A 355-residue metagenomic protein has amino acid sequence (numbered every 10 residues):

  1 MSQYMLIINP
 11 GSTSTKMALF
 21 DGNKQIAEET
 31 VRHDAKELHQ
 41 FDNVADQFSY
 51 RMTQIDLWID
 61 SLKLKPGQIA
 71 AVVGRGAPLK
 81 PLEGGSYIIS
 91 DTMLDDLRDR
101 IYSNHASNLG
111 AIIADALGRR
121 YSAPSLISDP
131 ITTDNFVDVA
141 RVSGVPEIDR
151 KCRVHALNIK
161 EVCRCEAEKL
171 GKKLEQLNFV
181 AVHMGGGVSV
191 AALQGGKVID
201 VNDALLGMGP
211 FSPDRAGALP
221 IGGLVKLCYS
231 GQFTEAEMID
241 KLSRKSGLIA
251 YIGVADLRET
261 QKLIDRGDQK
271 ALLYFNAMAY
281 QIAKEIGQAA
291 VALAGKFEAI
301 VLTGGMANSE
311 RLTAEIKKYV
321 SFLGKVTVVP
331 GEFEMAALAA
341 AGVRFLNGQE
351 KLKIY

Functional and structural regions predicted by a protein language model:
M5-D46: Short glycine-rich, Thr/Ser-proximal phosphate-binding strand/loop in the N-terminal lobe of ATP-dependent enzymes
E29-G67, M93, L97-Y102: N-terminal phosphate-binding loop and adjacent alpha-helix
L57-A70, K169-K173, I286-E298: Phosphate/pyrophosphate-binding loops at sites that engage ATP/ADP/AMP, CoA/4′-phosphopantetheine, polyphosphate
I59-A106, P124, T132-S143: Short beta-strand-loop/turn "lid" adjacent to the catalytic site in phosphate-handling enzymes
N108-A116, I127, D134, V142 (+3 more regions): Glycine-rich phosphate-binding loop plus the immediately following alpha-helix
D240-G295: Adenine-nucleotide phosphate-binding core of ATP-dependent small-molecule kinases
F297-I316: Glycine-rich phosphate-binding loops at beta-strand->alpha-helix junctions
E310, A314-A340: Conserved phosphate-binding/catalytic loops in two-lobed NTP-binding clefts
